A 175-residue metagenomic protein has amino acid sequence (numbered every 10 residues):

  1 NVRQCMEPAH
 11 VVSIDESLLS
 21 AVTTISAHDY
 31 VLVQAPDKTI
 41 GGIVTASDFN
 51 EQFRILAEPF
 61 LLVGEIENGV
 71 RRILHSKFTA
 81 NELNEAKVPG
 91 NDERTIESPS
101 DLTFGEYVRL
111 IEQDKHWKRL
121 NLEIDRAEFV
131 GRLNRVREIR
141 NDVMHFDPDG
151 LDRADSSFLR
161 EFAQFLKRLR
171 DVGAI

Functional and structural regions predicted by a protein language model:
N1-H10, T45-D48: Bateman (tandem CBS) regulatory domains
D15-A35, T39-E138, D142-I175: Amphipathic alpha-helical interface elements
